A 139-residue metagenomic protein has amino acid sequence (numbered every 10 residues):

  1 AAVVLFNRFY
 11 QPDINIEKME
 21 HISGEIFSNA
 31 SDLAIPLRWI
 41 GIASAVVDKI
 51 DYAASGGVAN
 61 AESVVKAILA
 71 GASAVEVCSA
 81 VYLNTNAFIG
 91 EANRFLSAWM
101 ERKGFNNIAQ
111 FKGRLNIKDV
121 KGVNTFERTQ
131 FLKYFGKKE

Functional and structural regions predicted by a protein language model:
A1-A53, A59-V77, K121-V123, R128-E139: Alpha/beta enzyme core
R8, A80, G113: Residue-level "edge-of-site" marker
P12-N29, I68, Y82-F105: C-terminal helical cap(s) of enzyme catalytic domains, especially alpha/beta-barrels
H21, A53-A54, E101, Q110: Generic detector of intrinsically disordered, low-complexity, polar/charged segments
G57-V58, Y82: Short, surface-exposed acidic/glycine-rich loop or hinge patches that mediate macromolecular interfaces
N84-K103, A109-E139: C-terminal extensions of enzymes
